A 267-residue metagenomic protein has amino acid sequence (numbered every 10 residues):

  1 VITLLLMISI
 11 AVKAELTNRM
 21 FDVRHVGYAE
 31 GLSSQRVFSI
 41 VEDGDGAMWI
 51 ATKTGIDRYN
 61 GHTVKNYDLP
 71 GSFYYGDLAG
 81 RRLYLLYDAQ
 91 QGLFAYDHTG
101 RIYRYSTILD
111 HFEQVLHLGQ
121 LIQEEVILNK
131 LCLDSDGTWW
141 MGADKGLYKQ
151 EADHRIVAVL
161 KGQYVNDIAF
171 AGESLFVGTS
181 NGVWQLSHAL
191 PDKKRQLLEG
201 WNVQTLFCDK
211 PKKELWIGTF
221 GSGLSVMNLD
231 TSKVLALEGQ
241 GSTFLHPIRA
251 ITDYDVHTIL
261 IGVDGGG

Functional and structural regions predicted by a protein language model:
V1-G267: Carboxylate-rich, polar loop motifs that coordinate divalent cations or form catalytic acidic clusters
